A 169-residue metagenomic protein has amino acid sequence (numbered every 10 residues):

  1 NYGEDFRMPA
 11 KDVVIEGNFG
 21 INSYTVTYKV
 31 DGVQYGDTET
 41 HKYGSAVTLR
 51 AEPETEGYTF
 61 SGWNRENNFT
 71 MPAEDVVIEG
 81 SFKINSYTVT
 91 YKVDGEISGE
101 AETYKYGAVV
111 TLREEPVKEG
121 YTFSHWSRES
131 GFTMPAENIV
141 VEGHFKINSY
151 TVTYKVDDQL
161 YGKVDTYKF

Functional and structural regions predicted by a protein language model:
N1-F169: Secondary-structure capping and domain/repeat boundary segments
